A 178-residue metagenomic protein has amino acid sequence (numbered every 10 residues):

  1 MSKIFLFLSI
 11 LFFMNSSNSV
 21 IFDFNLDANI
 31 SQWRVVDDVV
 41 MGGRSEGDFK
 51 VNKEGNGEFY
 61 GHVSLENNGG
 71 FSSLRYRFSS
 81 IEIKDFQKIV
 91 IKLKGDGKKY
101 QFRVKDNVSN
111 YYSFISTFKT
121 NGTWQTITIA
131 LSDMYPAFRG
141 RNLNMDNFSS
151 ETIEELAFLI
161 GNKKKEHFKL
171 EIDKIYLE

Functional and structural regions predicted by a protein language model:
I4-F13: Sec-dependent N-terminal signal peptides
F13-E178: Beta-rich carbohydrate-recognition modules and glycan-binding surfaces
